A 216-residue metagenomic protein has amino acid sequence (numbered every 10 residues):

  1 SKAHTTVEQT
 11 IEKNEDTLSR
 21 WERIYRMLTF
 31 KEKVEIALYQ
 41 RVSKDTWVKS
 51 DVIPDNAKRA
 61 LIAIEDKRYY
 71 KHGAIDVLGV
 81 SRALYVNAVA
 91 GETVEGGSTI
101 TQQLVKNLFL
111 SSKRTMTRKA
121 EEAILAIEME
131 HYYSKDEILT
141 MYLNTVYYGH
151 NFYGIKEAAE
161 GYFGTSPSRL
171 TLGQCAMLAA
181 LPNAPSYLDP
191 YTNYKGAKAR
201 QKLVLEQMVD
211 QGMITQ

Functional and structural regions predicted by a protein language model:
S1-Q216: Juxtamembrane regions of bacterial inner-membrane/periplasmic proteins, predominantly the peptidoglycan biogenesis
